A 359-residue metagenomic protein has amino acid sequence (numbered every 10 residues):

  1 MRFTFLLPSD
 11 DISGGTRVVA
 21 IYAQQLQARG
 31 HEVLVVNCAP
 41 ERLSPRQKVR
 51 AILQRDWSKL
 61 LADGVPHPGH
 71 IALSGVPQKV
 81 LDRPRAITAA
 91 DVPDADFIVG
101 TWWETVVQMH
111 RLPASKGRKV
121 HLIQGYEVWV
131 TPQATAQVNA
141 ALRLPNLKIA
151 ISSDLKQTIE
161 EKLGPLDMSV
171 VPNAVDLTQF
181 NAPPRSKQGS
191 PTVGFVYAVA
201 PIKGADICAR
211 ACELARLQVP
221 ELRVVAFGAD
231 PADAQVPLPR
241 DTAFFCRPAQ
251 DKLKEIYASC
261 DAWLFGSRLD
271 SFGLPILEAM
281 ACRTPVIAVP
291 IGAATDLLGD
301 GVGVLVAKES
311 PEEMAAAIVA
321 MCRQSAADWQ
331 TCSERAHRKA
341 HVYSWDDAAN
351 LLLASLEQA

Functional and structural regions predicted by a protein language model:
L147-A150, R185-K203, A209-R216: Conserved donor-binding/catalytic core segment of Leloir-type glycosyltransferases
D154, A174: Carbohydrate-associated surface elements
P231-K254: Nucleotide-activated donor-binding/catalytic signature segment of Leloir-type glycosyltransferases, i.e., the conserved
E255-C260: Short alpha-helical donor nucleotide-sugar binding micro-motif in glycosyltransferases
R268: Aromatic "clamp/platform" in nucleotide-sugar-dependent glycosyltransferases that forms part of the donor/acceptor
P285-A288: Short hydrophobic beta-strand element within catalytic cores of glycosyltransferases and related nucleotide-activated
D300, V304-P311, A320-A326: Conserved acidic donor-binding segment of nucleotide-sugar-dependent glycosyltransferases
A327-V342, A354: A short, well-ordered alpha-helix in the C-terminal region of glycosyltransferases
